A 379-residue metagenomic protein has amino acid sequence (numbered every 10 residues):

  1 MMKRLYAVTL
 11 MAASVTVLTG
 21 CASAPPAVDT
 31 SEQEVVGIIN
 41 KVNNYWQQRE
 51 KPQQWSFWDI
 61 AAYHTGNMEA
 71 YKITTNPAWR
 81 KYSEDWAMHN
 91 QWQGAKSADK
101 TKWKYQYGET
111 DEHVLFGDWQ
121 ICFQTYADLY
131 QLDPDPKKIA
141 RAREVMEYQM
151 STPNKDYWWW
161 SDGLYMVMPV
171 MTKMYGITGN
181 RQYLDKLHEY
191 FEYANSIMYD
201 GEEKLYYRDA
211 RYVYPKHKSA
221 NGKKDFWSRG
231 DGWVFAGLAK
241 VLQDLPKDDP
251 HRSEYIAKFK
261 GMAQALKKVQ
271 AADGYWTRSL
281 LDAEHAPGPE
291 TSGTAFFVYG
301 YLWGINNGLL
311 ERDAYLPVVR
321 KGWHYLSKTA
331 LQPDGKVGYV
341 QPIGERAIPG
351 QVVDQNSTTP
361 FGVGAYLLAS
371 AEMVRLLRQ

Functional and structural regions predicted by a protein language model:
M1-T9: Bacterial N-terminal signal peptides that target proteins for export
L18-G20: C-terminal motif of bacterial Sec signal peptides marking the signal peptidase cleavage site
A27-A61, E69-G117, F123, L129-Y130 (+3 more regions): CBM-like carbohydrate-recognition segments
Q47, K51, T75, Q91-K96 (+8 more regions): Helix-capping and short linker residues that terminate individual alpha-solenoid repeat units
P136-M171: Asp-box/WD-like beta-propeller blade repeats and closely related beta-sheet repeat scaffolds
D162, T172-L280, P287-V298, L310-P342 (+3 more regions): Extended ligand-binding clefts on enzyme/binding-domain cores
